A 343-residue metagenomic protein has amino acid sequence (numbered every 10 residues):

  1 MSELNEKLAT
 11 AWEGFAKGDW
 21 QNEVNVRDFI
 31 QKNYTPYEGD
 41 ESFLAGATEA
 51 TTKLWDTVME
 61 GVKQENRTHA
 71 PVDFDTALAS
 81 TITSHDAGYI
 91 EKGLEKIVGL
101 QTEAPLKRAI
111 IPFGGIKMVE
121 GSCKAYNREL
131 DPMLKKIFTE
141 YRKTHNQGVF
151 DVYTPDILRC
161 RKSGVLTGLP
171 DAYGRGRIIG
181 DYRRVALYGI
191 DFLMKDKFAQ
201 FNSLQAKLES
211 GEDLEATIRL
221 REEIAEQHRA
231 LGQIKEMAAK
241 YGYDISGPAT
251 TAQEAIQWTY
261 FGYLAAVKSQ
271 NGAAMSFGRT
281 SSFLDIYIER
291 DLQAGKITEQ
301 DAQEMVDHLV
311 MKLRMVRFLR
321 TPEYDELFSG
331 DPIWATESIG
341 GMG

Functional and structural regions predicted by a protein language model:
M1-G343: Catalytic cofactor-binding cores of redox enzymes
